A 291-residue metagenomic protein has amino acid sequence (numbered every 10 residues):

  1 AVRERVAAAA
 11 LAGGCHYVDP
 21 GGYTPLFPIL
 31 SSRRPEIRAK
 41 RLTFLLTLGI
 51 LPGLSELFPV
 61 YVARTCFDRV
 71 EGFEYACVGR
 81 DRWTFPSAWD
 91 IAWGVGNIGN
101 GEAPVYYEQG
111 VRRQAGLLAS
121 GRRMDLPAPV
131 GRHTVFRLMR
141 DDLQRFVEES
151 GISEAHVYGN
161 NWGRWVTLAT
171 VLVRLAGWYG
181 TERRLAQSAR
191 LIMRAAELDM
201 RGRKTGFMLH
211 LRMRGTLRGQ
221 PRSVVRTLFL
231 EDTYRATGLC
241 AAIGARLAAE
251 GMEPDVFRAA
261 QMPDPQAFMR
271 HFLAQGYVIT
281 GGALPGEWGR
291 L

Functional and structural regions predicted by a protein language model:
A1-I29: NAD(P)H-binding glycine-rich loop region in Rossmannoid oxidoreductase-like domains and their noncatalytic homologs
V6-A10, I37, F272: A generic structural signal for well-ordered alpha-helical segments
C15-Y17, F44, I279: Hydrophobic beta-strand scaffold residues
D19, F44-L46, Y75, V157: General beta-strand structural signal in soluble alpha/beta enzymes
P20-F44: Rossmann-fold NAD(P)-binding glycine/threonine-rich loop
Y23-P28, L51-L54, R80-W83: Short gly/pro/ser/thr-enriched loop/turn and capping motifs at secondary-structure boundaries
L45-F58, A63, G244: Short alpha-helices
R64-L291: C-terminal catalytic/substrate-binding lobe primarily of soluble NAD(P)-dependent oxidoreductases
